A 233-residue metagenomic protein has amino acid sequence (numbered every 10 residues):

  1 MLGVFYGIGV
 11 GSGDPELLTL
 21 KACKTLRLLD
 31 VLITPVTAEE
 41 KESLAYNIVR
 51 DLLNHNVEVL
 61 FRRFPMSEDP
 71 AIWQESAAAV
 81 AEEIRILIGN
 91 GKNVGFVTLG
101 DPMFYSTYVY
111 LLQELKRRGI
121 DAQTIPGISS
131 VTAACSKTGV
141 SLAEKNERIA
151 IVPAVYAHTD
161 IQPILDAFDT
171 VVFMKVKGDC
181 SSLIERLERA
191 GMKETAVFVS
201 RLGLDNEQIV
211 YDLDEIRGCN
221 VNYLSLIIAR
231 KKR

Functional and structural regions predicted by a protein language model:
M1-L2, K24-T25, I88-G89, F96 (+4 more regions): Solvent-exposed alpha-helices and their adjacent loops that cap or buttress functional pockets in soluble metabolic
M1-P15, L20-A22, R27-D121, V210 (+2 more regions): Class I S-adenosyl-L-methionine
F5, L165-R233: A contiguous loop/helix-start segment that scaffolds small-molecule binding in enzyme catalytic cores
T34, F61, F96-T98, T124-G127 (+3 more regions): General beta-strand structural signal in soluble alpha/beta enzymes
E39-E42, S67, S129-T132, C180 (+1 more regions): Short gly/pro/ser/thr-enriched loop/turn and capping motifs at secondary-structure boundaries
I72-A81, K137-V140, L165-A167, I209-E215: Short, surface-exposed amphipathic charged segments that create phosphate/polyanion-binding patches used for binding
A79-L87, L142-P153, E215-L226: A polyampholytic, Gly/Pro-enriched intrinsically disordered region
M103-I164, K232-R233: Class I SAM-dependent methyltransferase SAM-binding "motif I" and its flanking Rossmann-like core
